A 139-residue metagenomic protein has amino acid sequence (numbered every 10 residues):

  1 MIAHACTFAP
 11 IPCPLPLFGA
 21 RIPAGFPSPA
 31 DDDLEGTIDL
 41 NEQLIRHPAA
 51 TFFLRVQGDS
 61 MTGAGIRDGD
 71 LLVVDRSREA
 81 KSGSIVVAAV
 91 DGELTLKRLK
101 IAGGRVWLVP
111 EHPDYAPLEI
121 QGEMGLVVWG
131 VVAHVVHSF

Functional and structural regions predicted by a protein language model:
M1-T62, E93-L94, I101, R105 (+3 more regions): Short, positionally conserved secondary-structure boundary motifs
A50-T51, K81-V86: Short, hydrophobic/aromatic-rich segments at coil-to-beta transitions
G69-D70, S84: Structural motif
S84-V86, L96-I101: Short beta-strand-centered aromatic/proline hotspots
E111-G122: Low-complexity, intrinsically disordered Gly/Pro/Thr-rich segments
